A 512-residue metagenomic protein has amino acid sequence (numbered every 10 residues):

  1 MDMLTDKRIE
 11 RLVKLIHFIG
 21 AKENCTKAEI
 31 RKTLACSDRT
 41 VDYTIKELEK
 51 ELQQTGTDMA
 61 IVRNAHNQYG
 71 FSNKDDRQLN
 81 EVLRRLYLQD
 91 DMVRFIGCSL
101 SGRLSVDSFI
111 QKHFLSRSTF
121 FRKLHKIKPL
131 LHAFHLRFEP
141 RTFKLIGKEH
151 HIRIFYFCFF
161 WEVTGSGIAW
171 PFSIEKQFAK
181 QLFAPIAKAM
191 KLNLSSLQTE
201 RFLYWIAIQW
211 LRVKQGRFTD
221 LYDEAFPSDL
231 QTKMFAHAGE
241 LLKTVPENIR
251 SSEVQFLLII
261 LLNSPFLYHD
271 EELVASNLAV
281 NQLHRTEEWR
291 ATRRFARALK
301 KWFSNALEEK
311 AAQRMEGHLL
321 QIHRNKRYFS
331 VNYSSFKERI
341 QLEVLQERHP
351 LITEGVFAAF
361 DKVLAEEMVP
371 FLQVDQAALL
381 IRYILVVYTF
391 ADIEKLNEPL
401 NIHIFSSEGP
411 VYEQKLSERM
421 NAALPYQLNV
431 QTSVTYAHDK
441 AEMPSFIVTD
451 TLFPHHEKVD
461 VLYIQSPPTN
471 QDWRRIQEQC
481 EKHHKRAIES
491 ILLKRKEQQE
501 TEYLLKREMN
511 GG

Functional and structural regions predicted by a protein language model:
D2-G512: A cross-family "folded-core" feature that marks the main globular domain of proteins
